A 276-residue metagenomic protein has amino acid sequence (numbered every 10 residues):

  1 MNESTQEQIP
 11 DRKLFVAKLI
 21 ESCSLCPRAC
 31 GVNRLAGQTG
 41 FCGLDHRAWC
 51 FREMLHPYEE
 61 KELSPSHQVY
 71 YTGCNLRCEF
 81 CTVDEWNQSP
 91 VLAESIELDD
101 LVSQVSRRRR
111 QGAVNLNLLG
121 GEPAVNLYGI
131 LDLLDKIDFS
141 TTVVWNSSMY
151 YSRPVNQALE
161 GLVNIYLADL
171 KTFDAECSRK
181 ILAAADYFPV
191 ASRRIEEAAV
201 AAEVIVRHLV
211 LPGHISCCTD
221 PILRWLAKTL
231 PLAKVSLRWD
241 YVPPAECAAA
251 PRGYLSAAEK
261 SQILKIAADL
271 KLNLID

Functional and structural regions predicted by a protein language model:
M1-G37, A199, H208-D276: Auxiliary Fe-S-binding modules of radical SAM enzymes
M1-N75, E79, V83-P90: N-terminal [4Fe-4S]-dependent radical SAM core
T72, S95, A124, N146 (+1 more regions): Residue-level marker of alpha-helix boundaries and capping positions
C78-V83, P90-E94, Y128-I130, V155-A158: Short, conserved acidic/polar surface loops in the N-terminal third of protein domains
C81-V114: A glycine-rich phosphate/pyrophosphate-binding beta-strand-loop-alpha-helix module
E85-L92, K180-A185, A249-Y254: Short glycine-enriched, charge-decorated loop/helix-capping segments at active-site entrances that position
V102-A249: Conserved AdoMet/S-adenosylmethionine-binding subsite of the radical SAM
